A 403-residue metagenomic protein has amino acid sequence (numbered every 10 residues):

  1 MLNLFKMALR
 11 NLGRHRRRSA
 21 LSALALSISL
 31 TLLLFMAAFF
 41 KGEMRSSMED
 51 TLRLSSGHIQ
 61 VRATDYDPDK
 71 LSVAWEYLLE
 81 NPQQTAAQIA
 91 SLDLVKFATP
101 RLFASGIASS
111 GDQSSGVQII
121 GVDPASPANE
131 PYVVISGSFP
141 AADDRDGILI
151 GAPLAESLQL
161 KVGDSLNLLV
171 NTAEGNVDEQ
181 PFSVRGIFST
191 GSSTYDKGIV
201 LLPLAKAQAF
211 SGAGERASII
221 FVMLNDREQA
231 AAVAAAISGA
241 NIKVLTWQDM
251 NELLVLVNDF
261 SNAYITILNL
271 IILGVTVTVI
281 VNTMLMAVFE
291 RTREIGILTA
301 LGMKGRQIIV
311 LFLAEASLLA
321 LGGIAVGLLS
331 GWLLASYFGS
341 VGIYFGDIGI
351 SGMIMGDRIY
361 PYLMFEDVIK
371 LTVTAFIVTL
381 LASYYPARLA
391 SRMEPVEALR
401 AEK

Functional and structural regions predicted by a protein language model:
M1-K6, I242: Short, membrane-interfacial amphipathic segments enriched in basic
L9, L363-K403: C-terminal membrane-exit region of the final transmembrane helix in multipass inner-membrane proteins
R16-E43, D259-E294, S317-V326, T374-L381: Hydrophobic alpha-helical transmembrane segments of multi-pass inner-membrane transport and secretion
A37-G116, D143-D144: Hydrophobic, regular-secondary-structure patches
L102, Q113, V117-D123, I135-A205: Hydrophobic secondary-structure segments that place a key small or acidic residue at a functional site
T172-I265, I272: Mechanotransmission and gating elements of multispan inner-membrane complexes involved in transport and envelope
L285, E294-F338, K370, V378: Transmembrane alpha-helical interface segments in multi-pass membrane proteins
A325-K370: Short helix-loop junctions at transmembrane helix boundaries
